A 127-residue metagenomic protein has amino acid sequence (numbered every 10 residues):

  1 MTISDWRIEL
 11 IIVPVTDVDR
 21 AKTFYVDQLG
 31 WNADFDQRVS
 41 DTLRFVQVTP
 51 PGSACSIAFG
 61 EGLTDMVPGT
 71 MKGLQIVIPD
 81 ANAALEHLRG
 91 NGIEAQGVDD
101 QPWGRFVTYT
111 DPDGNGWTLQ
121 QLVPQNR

Functional and structural regions predicted by a protein language model:
M1-S4, N126-R127: Basic/polar N-terminal segments that are highly enriched at the extreme N-terminus, encompassing both cleavable
I3-W6, V13-C55, G90: Core segments of cupin and vicinal oxygen chelate
W6-E9, K72: Positions in alpha-helical segments
I11, D34-F35, L119-N126: Short beta->alpha transition motifs characteristic of CBS
V15-D19, P51-S53, V67-G69, G73-G116 (+1 more regions): Vicinal oxygen chelate
R38-V39, Q101, R127: Residue-level "edge-of-site" marker
L63-T64: Short, solvent-exposed aromatic-acidic interface loops
